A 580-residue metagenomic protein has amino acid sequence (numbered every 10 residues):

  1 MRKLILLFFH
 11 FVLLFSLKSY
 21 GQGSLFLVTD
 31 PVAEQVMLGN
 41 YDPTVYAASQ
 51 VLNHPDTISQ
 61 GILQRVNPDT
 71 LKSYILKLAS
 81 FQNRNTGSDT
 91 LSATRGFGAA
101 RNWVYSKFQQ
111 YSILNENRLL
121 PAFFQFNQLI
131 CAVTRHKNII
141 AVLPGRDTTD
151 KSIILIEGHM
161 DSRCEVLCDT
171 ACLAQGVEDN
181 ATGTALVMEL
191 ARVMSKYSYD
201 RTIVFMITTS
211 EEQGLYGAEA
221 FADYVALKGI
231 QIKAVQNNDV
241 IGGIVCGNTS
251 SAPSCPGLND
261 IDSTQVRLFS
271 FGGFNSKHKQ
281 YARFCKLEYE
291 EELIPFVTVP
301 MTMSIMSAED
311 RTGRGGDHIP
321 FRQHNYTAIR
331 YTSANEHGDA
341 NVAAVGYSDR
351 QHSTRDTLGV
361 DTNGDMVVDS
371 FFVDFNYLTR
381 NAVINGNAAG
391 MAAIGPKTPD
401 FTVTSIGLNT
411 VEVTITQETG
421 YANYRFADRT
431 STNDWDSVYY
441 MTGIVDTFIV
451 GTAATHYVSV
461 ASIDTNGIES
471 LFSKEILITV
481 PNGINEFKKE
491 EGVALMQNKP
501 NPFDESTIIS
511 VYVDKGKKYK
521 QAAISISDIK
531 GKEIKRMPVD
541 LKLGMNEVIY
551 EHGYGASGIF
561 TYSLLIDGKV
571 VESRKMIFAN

Functional and structural regions predicted by a protein language model:
T29-M37, A47, T70-P144: A non-catalytic alpha/beta surface segment that caps or lines the substrate-entry region of metallo-dependent hydrolase
A79, I241-I261, I305-P396: Active-site-adjacent mobile loop/cap segments within catalytic or ligand-binding domains
A141, I156, D161-L215, N385: Alpha-helical metal-binding/catalytic segments enriched in His/Glu/Asp
T208-I319, H324, A328: Metal-dependent peptidase/peptidase-like ectodomains
F448-E469: Beta-strand-rich modules
I463-G483: Extracellular fibronectin type III
G483-S525, M545-G553: Glycine-centered coil/turn sites that cap beta-strands in beta-rich domains
Y512, K517, P538-V571, A579: Short, surface-exposed loop/turn motifs with a glycine/proline- and acidic-biased composition
